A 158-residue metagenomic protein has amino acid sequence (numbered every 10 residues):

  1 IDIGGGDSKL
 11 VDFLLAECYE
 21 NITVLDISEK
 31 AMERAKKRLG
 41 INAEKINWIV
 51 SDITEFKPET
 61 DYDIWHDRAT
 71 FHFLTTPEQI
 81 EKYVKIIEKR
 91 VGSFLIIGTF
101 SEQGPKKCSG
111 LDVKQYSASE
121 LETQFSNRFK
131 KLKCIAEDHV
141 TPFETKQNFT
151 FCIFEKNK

Functional and structural regions predicted by a protein language model:
I1-T60, L74-K158: Class I (Rossmann-like) S-adenosyl-L-methionine-dependent methyltransferase catalytic domain, capturing the SAM-binding
H66: A conserved beta-strand element that flanks and buttresses the S-adenosyl-L-methionine
A69-F73: Short catalytic micro-motifs in class I SAM-dependent methyltransferases
